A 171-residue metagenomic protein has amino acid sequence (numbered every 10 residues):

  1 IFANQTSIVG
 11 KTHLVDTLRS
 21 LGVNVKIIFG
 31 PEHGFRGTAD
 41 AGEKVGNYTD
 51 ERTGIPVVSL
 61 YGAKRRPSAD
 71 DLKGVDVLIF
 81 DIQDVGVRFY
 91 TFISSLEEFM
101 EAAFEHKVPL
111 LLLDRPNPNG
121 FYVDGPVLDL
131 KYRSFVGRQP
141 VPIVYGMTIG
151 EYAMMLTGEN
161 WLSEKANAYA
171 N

Functional and structural regions predicted by a protein language model:
I1-N24: N-terminal phosphate-binding or glycine-rich loops at protein starts, especially the Walker A/P-loop of NTPases
T17-L18, S95-H106: Catalytic-core regions built around general acid/base machinery
V23, E105-P109: A short helix->loop->beta-strand "cap" motif at the edges of active sites that frequently abuts
N24-G34: Short internal beta-strands
G37-A41, L111-R133: Glycine-rich, charge-decorated loop segments at or immediately adjacent to ligand/cofactor-binding or catalytic sites
G42-V75, V87: Glycine-rich oxoanion-binding loops at beta->alpha junctions
D84-L96: Glycine/threonine-rich flexible loop motifs
R133-N171: Conserved anion/nucleotide-ligand pocket segment
